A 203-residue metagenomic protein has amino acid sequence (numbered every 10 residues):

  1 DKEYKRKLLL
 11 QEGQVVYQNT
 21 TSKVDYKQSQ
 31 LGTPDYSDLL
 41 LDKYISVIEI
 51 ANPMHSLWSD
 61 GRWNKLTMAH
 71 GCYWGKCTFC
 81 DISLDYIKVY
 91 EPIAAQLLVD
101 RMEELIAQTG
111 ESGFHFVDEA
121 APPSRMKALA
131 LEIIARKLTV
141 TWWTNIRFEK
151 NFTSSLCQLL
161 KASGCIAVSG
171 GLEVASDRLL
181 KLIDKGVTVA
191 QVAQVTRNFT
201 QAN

Functional and structural regions predicted by a protein language model:
D1-K27: Glycine-rich beta-alpha loop elements in corrinoid/cobalamin-binding modules across cobalamin-dependent enzymes
Y4, S29, D35-D38: Long, C-terminal catalytic modules of enzymes
T20, S29-T33, C80: General secretory precursor processing signal
P34-A202: Radical SAM [4Fe-4S] cluster-binding motif and immediate context
